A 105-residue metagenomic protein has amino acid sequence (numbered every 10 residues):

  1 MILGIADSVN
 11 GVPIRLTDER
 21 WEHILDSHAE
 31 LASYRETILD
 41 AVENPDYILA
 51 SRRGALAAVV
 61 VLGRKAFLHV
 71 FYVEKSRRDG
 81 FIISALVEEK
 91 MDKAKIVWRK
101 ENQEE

Functional and structural regions predicted by a protein language model:
M1-E105: Ribonuclease/tRNase effector modules and their secretory precursors
